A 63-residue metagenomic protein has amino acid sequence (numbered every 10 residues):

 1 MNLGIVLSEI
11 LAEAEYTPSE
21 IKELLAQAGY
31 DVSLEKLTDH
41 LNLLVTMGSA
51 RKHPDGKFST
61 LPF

Functional and structural regions predicted by a protein language model:
M1-E15, K36, L41-S49: Positively charged, polyanion-binding regions of nucleic-acid-associated proteins
V6-L7, L24-Q27: A short, structure-level motif marking secondary-structure boundaries and short turns
Y16-L25: Short acidic, hydrophobic short linear motifs in intrinsically disordered regions
E23, L37, G56-K57: Proline- and acidic/polar-enriched loop/turn elements at helix boundaries
A26-H40: Short, positively charged loop/turn segments that connect secondary-structure elements
Y30, L44, F63: Short Asp/Glu-rich motifs
K52: Short beta-strand "wing" residues that participate in macromolecule-binding interfaces
D55-F63: Short, cationic-aromatic polyanion-contact patches
